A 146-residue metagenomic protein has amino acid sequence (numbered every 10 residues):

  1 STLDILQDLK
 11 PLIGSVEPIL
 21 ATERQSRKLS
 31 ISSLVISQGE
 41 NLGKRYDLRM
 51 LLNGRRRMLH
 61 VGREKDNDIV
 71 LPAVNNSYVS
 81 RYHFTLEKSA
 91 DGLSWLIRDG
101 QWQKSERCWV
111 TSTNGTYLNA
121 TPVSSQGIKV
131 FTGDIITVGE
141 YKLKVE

Functional and structural regions predicted by a protein language model:
S1-K10, G54, V61, G92 (+2 more regions): C-terminal boundary/linker segments immediately following FHA domains
T2-Y78, E87-G92, I136, K144-E146: Intrinsically disordered, low-complexity acidic Ser/Thr-rich regulatory segments
